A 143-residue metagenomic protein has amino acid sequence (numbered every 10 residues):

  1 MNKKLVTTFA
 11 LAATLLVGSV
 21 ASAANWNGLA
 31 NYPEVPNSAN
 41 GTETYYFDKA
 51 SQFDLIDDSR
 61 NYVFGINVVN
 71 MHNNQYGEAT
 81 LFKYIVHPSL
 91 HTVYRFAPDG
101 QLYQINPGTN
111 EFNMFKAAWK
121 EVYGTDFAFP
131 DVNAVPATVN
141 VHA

Functional and structural regions predicted by a protein language model:
M1-F9: Bacterial N-terminal signal peptides that target proteins for export
A10-L16: Bacterial N-terminal signal peptides
G18-V20: N-terminal signal peptide c-region/cleavage motif recognized by signal peptidases
S22-L81, H87-A143: N-terminal secretory-pathway/extracellular module detecting exported/lumenal segments and adjacent signal-anchor/first
